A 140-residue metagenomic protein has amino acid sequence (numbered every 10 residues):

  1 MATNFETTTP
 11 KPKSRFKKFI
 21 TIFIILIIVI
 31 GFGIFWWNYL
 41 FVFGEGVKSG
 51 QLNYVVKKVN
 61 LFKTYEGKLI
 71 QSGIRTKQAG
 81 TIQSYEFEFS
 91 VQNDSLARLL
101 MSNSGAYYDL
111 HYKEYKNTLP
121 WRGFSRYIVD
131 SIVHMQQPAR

Functional and structural regions predicted by a protein language model:
M1-R15: N-terminal Lys/Arg-rich, disordered targeting/topogenic segments
K11-P12, F19, T76-A79: Short, solvent-exposed cationic patches
I20-F35: Hydrophobic membrane-insertion alpha-helices, especially the h-region of bacterial N-terminal signal peptides
G33-G46: Aromatic-capped interface at the extracytoplasmic side of an N-terminal signal-anchor transmembrane helix
F43-E45, V55, N103-G105: Short, surface-exposed loop/turn motifs at beta-strand boundaries within globular domains
K48-E86: Short extracytoplasmic
I74-R140: Beta-strand-rich cores of mature extracytoplasmic or soluble domains
